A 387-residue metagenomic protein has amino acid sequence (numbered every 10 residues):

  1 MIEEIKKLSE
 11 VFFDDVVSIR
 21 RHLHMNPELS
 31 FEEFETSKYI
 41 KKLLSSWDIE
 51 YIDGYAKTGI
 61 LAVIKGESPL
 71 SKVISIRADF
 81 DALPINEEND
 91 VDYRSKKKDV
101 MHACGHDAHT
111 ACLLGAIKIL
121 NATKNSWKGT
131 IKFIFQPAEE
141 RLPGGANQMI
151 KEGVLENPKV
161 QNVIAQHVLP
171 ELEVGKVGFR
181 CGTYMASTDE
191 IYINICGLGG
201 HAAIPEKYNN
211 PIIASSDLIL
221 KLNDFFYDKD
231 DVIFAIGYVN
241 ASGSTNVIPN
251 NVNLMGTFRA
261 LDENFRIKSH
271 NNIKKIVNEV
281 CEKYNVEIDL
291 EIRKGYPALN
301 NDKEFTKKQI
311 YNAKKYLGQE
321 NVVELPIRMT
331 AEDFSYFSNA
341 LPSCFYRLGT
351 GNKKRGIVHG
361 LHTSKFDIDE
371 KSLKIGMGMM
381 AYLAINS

Functional and structural regions predicted by a protein language model:
I2-H102, A111-L114, K118-W127: Acidic/His- and Gly-rich active-site-bordering loop/insert found across diverse amide/peptide-bond hydrolases
H22-N26, H102, H106-H109, Q166-H167 (+2 more regions): Histidine-centered active-site/metal-ligand motif
L23, A62, I76, H106 (+8 more regions): Divalent metal-coordination and catalytic microenvironments
N26-F31, A82-P84, R141, S242-T245 (+1 more regions): Short, small-residue-enriched loops and turns at beta-alpha junctions that line or gate enzyme active sites
S75-R77, N86, I191, F345-G351: Non-cysteine beta-strand/loop elements that form the S-adenosyl-L-methionine
L83-I85, V91-M101, A108, L120-P249 (+1 more regions): Histidine/acidic-residue-rich, glycine-tolerant segments that coordinate divalent metal ions
I212-S387: Metal-dependent amide/peptide-bond hydrolase catalytic core, centered on the "pita-bread" metallohydrolase fold
